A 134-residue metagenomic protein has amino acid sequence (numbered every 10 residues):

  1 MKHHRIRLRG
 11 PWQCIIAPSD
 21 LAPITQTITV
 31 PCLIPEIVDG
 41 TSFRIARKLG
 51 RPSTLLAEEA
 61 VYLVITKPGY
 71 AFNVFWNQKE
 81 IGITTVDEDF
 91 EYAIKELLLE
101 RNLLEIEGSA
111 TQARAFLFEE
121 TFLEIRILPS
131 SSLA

Functional and structural regions predicted by a protein language model:
M1-Y62, Q112-A134: Extended carbohydrate-recognition surfaces in non-catalytic/accessory domains of CAZymes and lectin-like proteins
W12, N102-L104: A short tyrosine-centered beta-strand micro-motif
A17, E91-I94: Short, surface-exposed linear segments at secondary-structure transitions and domain or protein termini
R47, E88-Y92: Short strand-edge motifs at loop-to-beta-strand transitions and within beta-strands of extracellular beta-rich domains
L56-Q78, L104-E107: Aromatic-lined ligand-binding clefts that engage carbohydrates, nucleic acids, or primary amines
I81-G82: Short hydrophobic beta-strand segments in globular cytosolic domains
D87, E105-A110: C-terminal edge-of-domain segments
K95-E100: Surface-exposed, short loops/turns at beta-strand junctions within beta-sandwich domains
